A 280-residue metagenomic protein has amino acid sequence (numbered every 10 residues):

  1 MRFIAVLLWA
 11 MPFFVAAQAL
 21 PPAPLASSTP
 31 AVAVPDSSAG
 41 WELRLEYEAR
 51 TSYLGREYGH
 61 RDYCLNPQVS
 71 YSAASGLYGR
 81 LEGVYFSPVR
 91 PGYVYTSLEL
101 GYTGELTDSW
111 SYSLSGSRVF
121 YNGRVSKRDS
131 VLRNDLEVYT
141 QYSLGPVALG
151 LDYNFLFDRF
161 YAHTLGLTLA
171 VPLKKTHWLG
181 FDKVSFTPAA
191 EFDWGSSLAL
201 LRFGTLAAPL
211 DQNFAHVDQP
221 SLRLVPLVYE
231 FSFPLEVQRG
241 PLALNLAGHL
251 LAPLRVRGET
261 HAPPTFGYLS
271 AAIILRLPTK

Functional and structural regions predicted by a protein language model:
M1-A23, I273-K280: Bacterial Sec-dependent N-terminal signal peptides
L20-F86: Short glycine/proline- and aromatic-enriched beta-strand/turn motifs that initiate or cap beta-hairpins
A31-G40, L106-S111, K174-F186, Q238-P241 (+1 more regions): Short loop/turn motifs that connect adjacent beta-strands in outer-membrane beta-barrel proteins
W41-L45, G79, Y112-L114, V138 (+6 more regions): Transmembrane beta-strands of outer-membrane beta-barrel proteins
Y47-Y53, A73, G83-S87, G116-N122 (+7 more regions): Transmembrane beta-strands of outer-membrane beta-barrel pores
L54-Y63, V84-Y95, N122-L132, F155-H163 (+2 more regions): Solvent-exposed loop/turn segments connecting transmembrane beta-strands in outer-membrane beta-barrel proteins
S143-H216: Detector for outer-membrane/organellar transmembrane beta-barrel domains, recognizing the amphipathic beta-strand
L169, P263-K280: Outer-membrane beta-barrel "beta-signal"
